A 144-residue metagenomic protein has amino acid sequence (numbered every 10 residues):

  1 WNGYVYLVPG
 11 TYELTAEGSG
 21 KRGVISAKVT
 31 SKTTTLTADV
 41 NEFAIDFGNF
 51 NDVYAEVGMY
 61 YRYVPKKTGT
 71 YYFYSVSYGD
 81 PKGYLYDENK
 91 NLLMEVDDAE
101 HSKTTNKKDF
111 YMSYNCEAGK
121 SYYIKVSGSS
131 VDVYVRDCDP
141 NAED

Functional and structural regions predicted by a protein language model:
W1-V24, Y54-D139: Acidic, Ser/Thr/Pro-rich low-complexity intrinsically disordered segments
K28-N49, N141-D144: Predominantly extracellular/luminal regions of secreted and cell-surface proteins, especially disulfide-bonded
